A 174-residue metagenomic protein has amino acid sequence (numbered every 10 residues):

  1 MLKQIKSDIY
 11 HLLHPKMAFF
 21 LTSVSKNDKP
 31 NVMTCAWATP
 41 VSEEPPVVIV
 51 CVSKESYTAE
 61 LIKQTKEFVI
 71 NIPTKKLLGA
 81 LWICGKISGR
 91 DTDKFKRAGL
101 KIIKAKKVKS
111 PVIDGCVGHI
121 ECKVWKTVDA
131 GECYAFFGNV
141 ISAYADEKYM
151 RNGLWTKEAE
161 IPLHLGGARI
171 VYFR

Functional and structural regions predicted by a protein language model:
M1-R174: Basic, polyanion-binding surface patches
